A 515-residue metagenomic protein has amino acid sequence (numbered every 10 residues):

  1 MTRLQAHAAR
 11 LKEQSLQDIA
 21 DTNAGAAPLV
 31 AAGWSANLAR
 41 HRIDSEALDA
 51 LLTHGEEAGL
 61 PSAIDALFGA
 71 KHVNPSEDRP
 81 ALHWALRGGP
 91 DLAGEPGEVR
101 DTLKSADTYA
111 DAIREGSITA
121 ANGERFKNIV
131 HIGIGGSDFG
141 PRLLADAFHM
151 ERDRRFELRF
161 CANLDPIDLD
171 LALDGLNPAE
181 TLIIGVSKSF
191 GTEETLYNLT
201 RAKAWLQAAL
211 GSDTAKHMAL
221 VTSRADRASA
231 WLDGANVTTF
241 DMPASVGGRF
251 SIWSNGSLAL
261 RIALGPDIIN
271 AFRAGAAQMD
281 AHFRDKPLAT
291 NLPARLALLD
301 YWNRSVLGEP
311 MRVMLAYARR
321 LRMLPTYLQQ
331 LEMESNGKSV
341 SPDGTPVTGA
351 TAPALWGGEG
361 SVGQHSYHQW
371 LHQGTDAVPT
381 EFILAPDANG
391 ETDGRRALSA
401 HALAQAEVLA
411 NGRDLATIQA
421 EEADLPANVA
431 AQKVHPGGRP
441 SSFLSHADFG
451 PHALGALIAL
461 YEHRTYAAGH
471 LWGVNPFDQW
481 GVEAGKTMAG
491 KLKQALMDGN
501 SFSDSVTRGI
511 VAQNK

Functional and structural regions predicted by a protein language model:
R3-A20, A24-A121, S399-D424, A468 (+2 more regions): Extended, charge-enriched "interface" segments that sit outside catalytic cores
A50-H54, S257-L264, P293-L307, E334 (+3 more regions): Short, hydrophobic/amphipathic alpha-helical patches that form generic packing surfaces within helical domains
T108-G116, N122-K286, K491: Glycine-rich phosphate-binding loops that contact phosphosugars or nucleotide phosphates
K127-G133, I183-S189, M311-A318, A354 (+1 more regions): Short glycine-rich or small-residue beta-strand-to-loop segments that form or flank ligand, phosphate, metal/Fe-S
L144-H149, D174-P178, L199-A202, G234-N236 (+4 more regions): Short, solvent-exposed amphipathic alpha-helical segments in soluble enzyme and RNA/protein-processing domains
W205-T392, A484-G490, M497-K515: Active-site phosphate/pyrophosphate-binding segments
A350-D448: Helicase-primase coupling helices
S442-G499, S503-K515: C-terminal helical/tail subdomains of lipid-metabolizing enzymes
